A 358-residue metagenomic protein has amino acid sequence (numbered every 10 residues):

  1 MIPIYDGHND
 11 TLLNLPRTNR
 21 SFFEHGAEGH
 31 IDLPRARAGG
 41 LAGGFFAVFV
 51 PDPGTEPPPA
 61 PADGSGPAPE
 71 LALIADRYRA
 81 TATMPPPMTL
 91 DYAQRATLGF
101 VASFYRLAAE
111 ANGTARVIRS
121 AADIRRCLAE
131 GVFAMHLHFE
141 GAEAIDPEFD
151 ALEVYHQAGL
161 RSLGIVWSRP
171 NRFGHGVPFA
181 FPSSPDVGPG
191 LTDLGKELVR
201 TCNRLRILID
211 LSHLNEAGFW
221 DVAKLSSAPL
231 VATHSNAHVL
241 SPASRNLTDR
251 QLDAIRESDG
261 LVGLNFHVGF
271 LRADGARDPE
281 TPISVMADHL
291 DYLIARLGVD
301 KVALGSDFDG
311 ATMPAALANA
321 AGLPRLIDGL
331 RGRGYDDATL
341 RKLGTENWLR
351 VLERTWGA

Functional and structural regions predicted by a protein language model:
M1-P185, P242-L304, F308-A358: N-terminal hydrophobic targeting/anchoring segments and the immediately downstream early-domain regions of hydrolases
I165-H175, F181-A254, G263-V268: Active-site core of metal-dependent hydrolases
